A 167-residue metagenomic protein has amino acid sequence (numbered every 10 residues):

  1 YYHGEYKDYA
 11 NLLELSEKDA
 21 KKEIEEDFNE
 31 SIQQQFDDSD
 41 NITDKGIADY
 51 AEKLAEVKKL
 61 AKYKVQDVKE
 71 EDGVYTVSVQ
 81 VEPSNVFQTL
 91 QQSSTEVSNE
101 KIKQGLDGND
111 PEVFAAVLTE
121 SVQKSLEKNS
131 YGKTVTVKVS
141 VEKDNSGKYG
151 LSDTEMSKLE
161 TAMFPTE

Functional and structural regions predicted by a protein language model:
Y1-E56, Y63: Core segments of small alpha/beta cavity-forming domains
H3-D8, S84-N85, G147-G150, S157-K158: Primarily extracytoplasmic ectodomains and periplasmic/lumenal surface modules that are beta-strand-rich
I24-F28, I32, F87-G132: Mixed-charge, low-complexity intrinsically disordered segments
K59-E70: Short amphipathic beta-strand and strand-loop transition segments with alternating hydrophobic
E70-V74, N145: Residue-level signal for tight coil/turn positions that link beta-strands
G73-P83: A short hydrophobic beta-strand element
V81-F87, K143: Beta-strand elements of well-folded, non-transmembrane domains
N99-V113, E127-E167: Short beta-strand edge/turn micro-motifs at domain boundaries
